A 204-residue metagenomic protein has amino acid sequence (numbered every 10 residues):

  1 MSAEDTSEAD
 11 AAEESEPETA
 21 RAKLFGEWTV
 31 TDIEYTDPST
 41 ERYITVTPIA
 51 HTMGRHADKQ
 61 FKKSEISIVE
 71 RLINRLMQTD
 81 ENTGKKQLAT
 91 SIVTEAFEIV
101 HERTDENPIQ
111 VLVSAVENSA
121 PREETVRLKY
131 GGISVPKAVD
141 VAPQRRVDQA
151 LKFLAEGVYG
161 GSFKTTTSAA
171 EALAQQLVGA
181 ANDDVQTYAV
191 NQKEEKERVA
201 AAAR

Functional and structural regions predicted by a protein language model:
S2-T83, Q87-T90, T94-R204: Strongly charged
